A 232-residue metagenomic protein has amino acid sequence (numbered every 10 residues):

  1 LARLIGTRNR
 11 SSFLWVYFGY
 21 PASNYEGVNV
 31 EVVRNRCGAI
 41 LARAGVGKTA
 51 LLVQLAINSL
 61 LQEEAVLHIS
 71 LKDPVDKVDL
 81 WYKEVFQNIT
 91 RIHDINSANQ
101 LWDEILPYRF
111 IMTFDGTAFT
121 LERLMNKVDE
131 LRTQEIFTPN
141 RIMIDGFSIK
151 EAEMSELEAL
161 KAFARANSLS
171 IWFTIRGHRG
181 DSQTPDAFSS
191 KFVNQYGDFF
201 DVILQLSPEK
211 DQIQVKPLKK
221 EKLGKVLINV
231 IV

Functional and structural regions predicted by a protein language model:
L1-F13: Charged, amphipathic alpha-helical linker segments immediately N-terminal to NTP-binding catalytic cores
W15-E31: Pre-Walker A adenine-sensing motif
G38-L41: Short hydrophobic/aromatic beta-strand immediately N-terminal to the Walker A/P-loop
A44-G45: The conserved Walker
T49-G116: Conserved P-loop
Y108-N167: Phosphate-binding/switch loop-helix module in NTP-utilizing enzymes
M143-D145, L169-R179: Structural recognition of the conserved hydrophobic beta-strand(s) that form the central parallel beta-sheet of P-loop
R176-V232: Phosphate-binding/switch region of NTP-binding enzymes
